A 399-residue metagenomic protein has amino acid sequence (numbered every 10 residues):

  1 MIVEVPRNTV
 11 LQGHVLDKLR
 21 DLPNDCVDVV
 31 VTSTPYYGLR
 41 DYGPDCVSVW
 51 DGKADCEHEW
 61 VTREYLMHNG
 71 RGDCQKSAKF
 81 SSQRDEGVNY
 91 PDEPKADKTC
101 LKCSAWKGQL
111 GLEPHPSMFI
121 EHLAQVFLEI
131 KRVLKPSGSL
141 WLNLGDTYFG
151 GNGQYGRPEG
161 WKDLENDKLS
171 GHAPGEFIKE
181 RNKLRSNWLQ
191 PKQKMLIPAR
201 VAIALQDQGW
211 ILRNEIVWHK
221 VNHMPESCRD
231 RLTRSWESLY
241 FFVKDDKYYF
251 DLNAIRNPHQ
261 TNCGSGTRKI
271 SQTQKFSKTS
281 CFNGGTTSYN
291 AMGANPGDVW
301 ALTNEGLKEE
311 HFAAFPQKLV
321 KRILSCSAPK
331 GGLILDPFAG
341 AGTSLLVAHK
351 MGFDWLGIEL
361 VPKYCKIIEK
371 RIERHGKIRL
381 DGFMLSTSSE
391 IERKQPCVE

Functional and structural regions predicted by a protein language model:
M1-K247, A254-I255, T261-E399: S-adenosyl-L-methionine-dependent nucleic acid methyltransferase catalytic domains
